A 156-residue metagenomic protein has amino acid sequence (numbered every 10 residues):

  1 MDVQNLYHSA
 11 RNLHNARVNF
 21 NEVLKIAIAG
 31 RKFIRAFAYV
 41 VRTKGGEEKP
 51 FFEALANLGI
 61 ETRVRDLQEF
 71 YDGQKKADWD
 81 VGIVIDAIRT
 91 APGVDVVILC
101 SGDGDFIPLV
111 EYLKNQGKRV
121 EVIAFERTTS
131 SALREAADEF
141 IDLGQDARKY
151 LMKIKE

Functional and structural regions predicted by a protein language model:
M1-W79, R119: Domain-level signal for Mg2+-assisted phosphodiester chemistry and nucleotide/NA-binding surfaces in nucleic-acid
I34, D95, D138: Conserved acidic residues
A36-V41, V64, V96-G102, L109 (+1 more regions): Acidic beta-strand-to-loop metal/phosphate-binding motif
R42-K44, Q68, G104, A124-T129: Short beta-alpha junction loops
F51-E53, K76-G82, E135, E139 (+1 more regions): Short, surface-exposed amphipathic charged segments that create phosphate/polyanion-binding patches used for binding
Q68-C100: Internal catalytic-core helix/loop-beta-alpha segment that presents or stabilizes conserved functional determinants
I107-E156: Acidic, PIN/NYN-like endoribonuclease modules and their adjacent C-terminal/linker elements
